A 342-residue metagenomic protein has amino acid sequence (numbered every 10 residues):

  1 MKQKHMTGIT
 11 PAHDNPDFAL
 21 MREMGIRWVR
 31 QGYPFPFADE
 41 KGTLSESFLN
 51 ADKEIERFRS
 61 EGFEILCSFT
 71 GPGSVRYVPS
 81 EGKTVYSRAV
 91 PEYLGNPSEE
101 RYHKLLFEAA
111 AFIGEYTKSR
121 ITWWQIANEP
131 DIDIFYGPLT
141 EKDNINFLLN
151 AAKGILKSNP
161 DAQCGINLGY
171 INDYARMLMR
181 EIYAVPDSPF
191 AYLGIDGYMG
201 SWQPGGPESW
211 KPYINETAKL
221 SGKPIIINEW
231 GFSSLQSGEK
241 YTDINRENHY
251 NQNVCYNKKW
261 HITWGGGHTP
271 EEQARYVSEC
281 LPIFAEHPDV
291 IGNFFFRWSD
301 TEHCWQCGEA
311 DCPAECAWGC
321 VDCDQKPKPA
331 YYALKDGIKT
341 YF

Functional and structural regions predicted by a protein language model:
M1-E108, G194-G200: N-terminal substrate-binding region of glycoside hydrolase catalytic domains
T10-D14, P34, T70-P72, I126-E129 (+4 more regions): Active-site beta-loop-alpha junctions enriched in small/polar residues
T10-E23, H103-I113, Y174-A184, A274-I283: Short, acidic/polar
D17, S47, D161-Q163, Y183-H261 (+2 more regions): Glycoside hydrolase catalytic-domain groove-lining segments
V29, F58, W124, L193 (+4 more regions): Conserved, mostly hydrophobic/aromatic
D39-K41, F48-L49, S80-F190, G197-P212 (+1 more regions): Active-site cleft segment of glycoside hydrolase catalytic domains centered on the general acid/base Glu
V85-N96, E239-H268, C316: A solvent-exposed, charged loop/short amphipathic helix patch at secondary-structure junctions
G265-G267, E271-Y276, I283, H287-F342: Aromatic-rich peripheral "rim/lid" segments of glycoside hydrolase catalytic domains that contact and position glycan
